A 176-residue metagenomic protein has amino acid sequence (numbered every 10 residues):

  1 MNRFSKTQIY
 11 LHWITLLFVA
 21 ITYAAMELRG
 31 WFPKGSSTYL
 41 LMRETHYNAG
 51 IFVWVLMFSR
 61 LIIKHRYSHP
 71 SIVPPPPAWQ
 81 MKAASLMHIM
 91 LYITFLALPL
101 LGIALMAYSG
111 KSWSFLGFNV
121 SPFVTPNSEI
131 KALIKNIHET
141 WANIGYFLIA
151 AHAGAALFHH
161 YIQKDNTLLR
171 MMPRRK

Functional and structural regions predicted by a protein language model:
M1-K176: Membrane-embedded alpha-helical bundles that constitute the cytochrome b-like, heme-associated redox core of multi-pass
